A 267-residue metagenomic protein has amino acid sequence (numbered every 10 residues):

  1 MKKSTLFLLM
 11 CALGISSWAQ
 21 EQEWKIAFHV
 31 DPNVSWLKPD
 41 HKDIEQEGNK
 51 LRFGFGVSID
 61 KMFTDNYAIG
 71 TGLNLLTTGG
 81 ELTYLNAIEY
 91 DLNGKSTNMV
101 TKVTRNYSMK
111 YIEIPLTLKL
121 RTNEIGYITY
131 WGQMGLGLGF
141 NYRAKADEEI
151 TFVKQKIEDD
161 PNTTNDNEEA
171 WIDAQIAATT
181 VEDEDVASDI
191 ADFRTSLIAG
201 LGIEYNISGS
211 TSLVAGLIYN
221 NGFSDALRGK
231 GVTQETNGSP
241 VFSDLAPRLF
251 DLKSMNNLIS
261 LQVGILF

Functional and structural regions predicted by a protein language model:
Q20-S58, I190, L258, G264-F267: Short glycine/proline- and aromatic-enriched beta-strand/turn motifs that initiate or cap beta-hairpins
F28-P32, F55-K61, L73-L75, I114-L120 (+4 more regions): Residues on the lipid-exposed face of transmembrane beta-strands in outer-membrane beta-barrel proteins
K38-Q46, M99-R105, E184-D189, A246-D251: Extracellular loop and loop/strand-boundary signature of outer-membrane beta-barrel proteins
D43-E47, N86-N93, E148-K156, K230-S239: Flexible, surface-exposed loop regions and adjacent strand-edge segments of Gram-negative outer-membrane beta-barrel
E45-K95, F267: Glycine- and aromatic-enriched membrane insertion/assembly motifs of diderm outer-membrane and organelle channel
N49-F53, S108-I112, I128, A191-L197 (+1 more regions): Residues that define the transmembrane beta-barrel architecture of outer-membrane proteins
N66-I69, G126, S210-L213: Repeated loop/turn-to-beta-strand initiation elements of outer-membrane beta-barrel proteins
S188-I190, R194, G202, N206-F267: Predominantly the C-terminal beta-signal and adjacent terminal strand-loop region of outer-membrane beta-barrel
